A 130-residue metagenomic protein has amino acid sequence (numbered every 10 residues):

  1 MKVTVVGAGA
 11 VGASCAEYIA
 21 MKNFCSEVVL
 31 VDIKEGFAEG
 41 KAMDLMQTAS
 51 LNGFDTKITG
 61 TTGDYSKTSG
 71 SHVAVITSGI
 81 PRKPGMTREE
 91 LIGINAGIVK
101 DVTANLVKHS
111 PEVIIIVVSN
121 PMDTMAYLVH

Functional and structural regions predicted by a protein language model:
M1-V3: Extreme N-terminal starter segment of soluble prokaryotic enzymes
A8-G9: Glycine-rich Rossmann-fold phosphate-binding loop(s) that bind the pyrophosphate of adenine dinucleotide cofactors
G12-A13: N-terminal Rossmann-fold NAD(P) dinucleotide-binding loop
I19: Aromatic pocket-lining residues of Rossmann-like dinucleotide-binding sites
I33-S71: Conserved N-terminal Rossmann-fold NAD(P) cofactor-binding segment
S78-I80: Conserved NAD(P)H cofactor-binding loop of Rossmann-fold oxidoreductase domains
R88-H130: Rossmann-like NAD(P)(H) cofactor-binding subdomain of soluble oxidoreductases
